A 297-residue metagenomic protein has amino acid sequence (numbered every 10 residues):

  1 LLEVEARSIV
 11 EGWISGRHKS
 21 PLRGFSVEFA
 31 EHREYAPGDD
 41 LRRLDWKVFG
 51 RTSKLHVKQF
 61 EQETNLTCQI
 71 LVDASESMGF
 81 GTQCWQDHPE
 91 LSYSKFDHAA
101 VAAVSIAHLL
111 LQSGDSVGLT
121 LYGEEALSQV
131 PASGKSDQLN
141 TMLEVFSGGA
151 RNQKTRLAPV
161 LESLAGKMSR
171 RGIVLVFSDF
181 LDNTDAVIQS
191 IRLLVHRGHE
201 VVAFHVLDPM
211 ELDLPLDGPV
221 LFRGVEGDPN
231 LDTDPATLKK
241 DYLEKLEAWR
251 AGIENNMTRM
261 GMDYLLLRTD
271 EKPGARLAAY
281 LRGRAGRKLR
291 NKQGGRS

Functional and structural regions predicted by a protein language model:
L1-P21, E31, G166-G172, T184-S297: Von Willebrand factor type A / integrin I
L1-S136, I173-F177, N183-D185, Q189-L193 (+3 more regions): An amphipathic, basic-hydrophobic helix/alpha-beta surface used to engage anionic, phosphate-rich ligands or surfaces
F25, A158, K292-Q293: Short coil/turn segments at secondary-structure boundaries
Q86-L91, G148, T233, T237: Short coil/turn segments at secondary-structure junctions
D97, R151-A158, L181, E244-E247: Conserved phosphate-coordination/catalytic loops
V101, S105, T155-E162, D185 (+2 more regions): Short, contiguous clusters of charged residues that form electrostatic/catalytic patches at enzyme active sites, used
S128-E144, R282-G283: Short, electropositive alpha-helical surface patch
Q138-G172, T184-D185, D208, L212: Von Willebrand factor
